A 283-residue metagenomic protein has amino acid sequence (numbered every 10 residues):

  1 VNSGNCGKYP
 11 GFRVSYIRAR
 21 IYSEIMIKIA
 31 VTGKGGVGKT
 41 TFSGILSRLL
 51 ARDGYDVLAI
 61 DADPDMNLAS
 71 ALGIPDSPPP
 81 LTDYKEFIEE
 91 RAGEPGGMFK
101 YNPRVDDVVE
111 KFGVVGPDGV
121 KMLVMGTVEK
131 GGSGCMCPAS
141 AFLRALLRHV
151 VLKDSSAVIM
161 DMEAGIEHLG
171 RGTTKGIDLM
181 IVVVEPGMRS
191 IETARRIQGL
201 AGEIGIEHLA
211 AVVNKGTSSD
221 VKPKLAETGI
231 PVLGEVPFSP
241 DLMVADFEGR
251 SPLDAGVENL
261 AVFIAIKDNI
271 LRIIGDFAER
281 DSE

Functional and structural regions predicted by a protein language model:
Y9: Cationic, low-complexity basic patches in intrinsically disordered or flexible, solvent-exposed regions
F12-I25: Short, Lys/Arg-enriched N-terminal segments with co-localized hydrophobic residues within the first ~10-30 amino acids
K28-P64: Walker A/P-loop phosphate-binding motif and the immediately C-terminal alpha-helix
R52-D118: N-terminal phosphate/diphosphate-binding loop that engages ATP/GTP or pyrophosphate donors across diverse enzyme folds
R52-D53, P138-V244: Conserved catalytic-core segment of NTP-binding enzymes
K100-A164: Phosphate-binding/switch loop-helix module in NTP-utilizing enzymes
G249-E258: C-terminal boundary of histidine-terminating zinc-finger modules
